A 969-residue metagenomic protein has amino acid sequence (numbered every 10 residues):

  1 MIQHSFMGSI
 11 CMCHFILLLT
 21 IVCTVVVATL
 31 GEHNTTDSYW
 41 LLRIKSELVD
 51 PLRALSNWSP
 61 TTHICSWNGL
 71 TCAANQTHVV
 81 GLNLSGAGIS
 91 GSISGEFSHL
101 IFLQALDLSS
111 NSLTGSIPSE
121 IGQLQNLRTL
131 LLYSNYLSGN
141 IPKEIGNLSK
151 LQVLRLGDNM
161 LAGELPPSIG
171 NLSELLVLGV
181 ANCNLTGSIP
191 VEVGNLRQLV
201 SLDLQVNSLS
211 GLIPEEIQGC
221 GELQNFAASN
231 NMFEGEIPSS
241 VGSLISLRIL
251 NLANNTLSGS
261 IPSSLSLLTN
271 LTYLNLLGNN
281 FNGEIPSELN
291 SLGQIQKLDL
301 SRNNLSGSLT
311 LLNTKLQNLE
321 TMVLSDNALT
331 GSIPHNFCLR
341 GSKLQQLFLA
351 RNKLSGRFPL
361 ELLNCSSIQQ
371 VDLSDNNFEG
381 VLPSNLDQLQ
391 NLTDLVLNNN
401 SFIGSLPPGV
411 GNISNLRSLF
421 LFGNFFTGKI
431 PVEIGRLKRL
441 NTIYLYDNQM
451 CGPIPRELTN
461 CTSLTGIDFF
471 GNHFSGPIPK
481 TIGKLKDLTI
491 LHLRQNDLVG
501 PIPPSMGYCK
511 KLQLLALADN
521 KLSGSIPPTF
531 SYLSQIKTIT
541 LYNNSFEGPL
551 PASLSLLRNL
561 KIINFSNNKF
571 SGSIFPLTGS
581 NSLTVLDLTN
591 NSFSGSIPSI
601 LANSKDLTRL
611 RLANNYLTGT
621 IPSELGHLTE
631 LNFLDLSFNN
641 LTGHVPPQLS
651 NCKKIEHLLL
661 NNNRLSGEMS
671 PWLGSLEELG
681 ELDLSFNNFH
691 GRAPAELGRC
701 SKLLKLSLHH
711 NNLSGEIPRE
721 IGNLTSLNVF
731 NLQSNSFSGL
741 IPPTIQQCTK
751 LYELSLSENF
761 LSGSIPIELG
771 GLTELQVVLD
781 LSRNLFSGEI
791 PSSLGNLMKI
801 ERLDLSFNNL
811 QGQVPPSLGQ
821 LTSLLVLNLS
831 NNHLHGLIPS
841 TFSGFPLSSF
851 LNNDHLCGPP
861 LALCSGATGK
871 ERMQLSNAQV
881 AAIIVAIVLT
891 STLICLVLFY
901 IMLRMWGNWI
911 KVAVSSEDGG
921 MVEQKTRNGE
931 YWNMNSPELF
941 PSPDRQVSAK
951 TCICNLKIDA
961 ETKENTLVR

Functional and structural regions predicted by a protein language model:
M1-R969: Plant-biased, solvent-exposed loop and capping regions within N-terminal extracellular ligand-binding ectodomains
